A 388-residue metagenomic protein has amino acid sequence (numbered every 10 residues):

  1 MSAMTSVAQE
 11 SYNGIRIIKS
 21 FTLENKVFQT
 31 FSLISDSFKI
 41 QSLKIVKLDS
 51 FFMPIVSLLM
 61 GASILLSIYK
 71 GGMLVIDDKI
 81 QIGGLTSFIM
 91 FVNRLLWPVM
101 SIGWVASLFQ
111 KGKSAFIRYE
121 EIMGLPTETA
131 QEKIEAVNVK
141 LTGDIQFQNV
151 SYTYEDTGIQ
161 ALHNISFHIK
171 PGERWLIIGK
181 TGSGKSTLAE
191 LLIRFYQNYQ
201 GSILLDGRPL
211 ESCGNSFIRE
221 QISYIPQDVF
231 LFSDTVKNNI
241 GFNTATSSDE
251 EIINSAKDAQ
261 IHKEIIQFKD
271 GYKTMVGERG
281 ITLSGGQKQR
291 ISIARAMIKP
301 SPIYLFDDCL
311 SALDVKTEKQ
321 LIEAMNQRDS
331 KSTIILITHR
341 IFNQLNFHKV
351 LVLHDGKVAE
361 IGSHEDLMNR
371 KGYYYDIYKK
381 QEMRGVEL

Functional and structural regions predicted by a protein language model:
A3-E10, R16-A62, L108-K111, T127-E128 (+2 more regions): An intracellular "coupling" helix at the cytosolic face of ABC transporter transmembrane type-1 domains
M4, L23, K47, L95-I122: Cytosolic ends of transmembrane helices, especially the final helix of ABC transmembrane type-1 domains
A8, L58, A62, L85-F109: Hydrophobic transmembrane alpha-helices
Q9, K47, M60-S67, K111 (+4 more regions): Residue-level signal for transmembrane alpha-helical positions in Major Facilitator Superfamily
F31, Y119, F147-N149: Conserved catalytic Walker-motif region of ABC-type ATPase nucleotide-binding domains
K39, L43-I89, I145: A hydrophobic transmembrane-helix motif
N138-L388: ABC-type nucleotide-binding domain
